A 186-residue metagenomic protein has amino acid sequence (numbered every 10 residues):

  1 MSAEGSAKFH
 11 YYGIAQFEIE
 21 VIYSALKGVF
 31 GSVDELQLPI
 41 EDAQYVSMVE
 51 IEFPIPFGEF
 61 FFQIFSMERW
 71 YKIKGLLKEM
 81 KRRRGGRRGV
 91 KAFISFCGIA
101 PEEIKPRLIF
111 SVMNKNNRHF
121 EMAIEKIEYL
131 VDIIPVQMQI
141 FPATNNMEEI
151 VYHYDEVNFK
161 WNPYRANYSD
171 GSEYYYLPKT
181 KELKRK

Functional and structural regions predicted by a protein language model:
M1-S47, Y71-K186: Short amphipathic alpha-helical segments that predominantly mediate membrane engagement
I55-K72: Short hydrophobic alpha-helical membrane-entry/anchor segments
